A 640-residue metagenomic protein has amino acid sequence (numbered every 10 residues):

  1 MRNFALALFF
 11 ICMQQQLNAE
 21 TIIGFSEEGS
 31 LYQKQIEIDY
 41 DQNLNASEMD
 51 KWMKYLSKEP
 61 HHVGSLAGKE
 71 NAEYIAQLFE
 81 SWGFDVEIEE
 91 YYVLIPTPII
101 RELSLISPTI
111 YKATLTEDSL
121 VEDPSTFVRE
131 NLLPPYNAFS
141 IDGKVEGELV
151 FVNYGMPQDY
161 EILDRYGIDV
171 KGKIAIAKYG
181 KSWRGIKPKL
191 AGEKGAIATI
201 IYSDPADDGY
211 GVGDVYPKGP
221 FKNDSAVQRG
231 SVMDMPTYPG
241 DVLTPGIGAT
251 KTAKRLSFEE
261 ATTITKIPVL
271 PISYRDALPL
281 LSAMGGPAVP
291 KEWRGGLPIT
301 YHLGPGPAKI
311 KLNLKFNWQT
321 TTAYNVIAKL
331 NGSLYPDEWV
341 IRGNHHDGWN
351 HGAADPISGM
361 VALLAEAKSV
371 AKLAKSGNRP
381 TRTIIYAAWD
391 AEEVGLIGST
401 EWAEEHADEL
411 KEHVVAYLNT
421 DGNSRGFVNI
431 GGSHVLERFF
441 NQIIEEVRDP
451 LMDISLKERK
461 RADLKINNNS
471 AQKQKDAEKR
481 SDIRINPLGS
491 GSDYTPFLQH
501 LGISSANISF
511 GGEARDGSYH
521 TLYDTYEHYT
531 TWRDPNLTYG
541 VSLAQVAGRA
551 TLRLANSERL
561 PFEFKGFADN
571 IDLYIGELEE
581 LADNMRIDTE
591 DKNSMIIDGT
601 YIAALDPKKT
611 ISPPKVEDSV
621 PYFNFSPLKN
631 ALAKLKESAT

Functional and structural regions predicted by a protein language model:
L17-T21: Boundary at the C-terminal end of the N-terminal hydrophobic targeting segment
I22-Y32, Q42, K54-I174, P205 (+2 more regions): Noncatalytic luminal/extracellular "stalk/propeptide" segments of secretory-pathway proteins
Q35-N43, S57-L66, P135-S140, I176-P188 (+7 more regions): Second-shell loop/turn segments in exported
W52-Y55, E87-I88, L149-V152, I174-K178 (+11 more regions): Structural recognition of the beta-strand scaffold that forms the well-ordered cores of secreted hydrolase catalytic
F127-I162, T237-A353, K368, K372-S376: Soluble metallo-hydrolase cores and metallopeptidase-like ectodomains found primarily in the secretory/periplasmic
E148-F221, S333-W339, W349, L364 (+2 more regions): A conserved hydrophobic secondary-structure block that centers on an alpha-helix together with its immediately flanking
P205, V326, R342-L396, A547: Alpha-helical metal-binding/catalytic segments enriched in His/Glu/Asp
D224-A288, Y335, W389-T530, N536-T538 (+4 more regions): Metal-dependent peptidase/peptidase-like ectodomains
